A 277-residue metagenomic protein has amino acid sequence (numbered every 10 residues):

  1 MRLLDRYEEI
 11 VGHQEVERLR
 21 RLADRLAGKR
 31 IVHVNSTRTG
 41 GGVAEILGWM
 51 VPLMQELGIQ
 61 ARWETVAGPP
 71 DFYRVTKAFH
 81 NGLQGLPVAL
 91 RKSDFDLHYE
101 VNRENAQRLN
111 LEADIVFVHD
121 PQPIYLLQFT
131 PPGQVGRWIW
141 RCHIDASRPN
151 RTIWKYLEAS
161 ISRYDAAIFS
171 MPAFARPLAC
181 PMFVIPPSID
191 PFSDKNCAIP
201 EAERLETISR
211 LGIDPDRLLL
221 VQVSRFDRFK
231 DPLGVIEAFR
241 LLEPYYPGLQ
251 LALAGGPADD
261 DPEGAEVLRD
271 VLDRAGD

Functional and structural regions predicted by a protein language model:
M1-D277: Catalytic cores of nucleotide-sugar-dependent glycosyltransferases that transfer UDP/GDP/TDP-activated
